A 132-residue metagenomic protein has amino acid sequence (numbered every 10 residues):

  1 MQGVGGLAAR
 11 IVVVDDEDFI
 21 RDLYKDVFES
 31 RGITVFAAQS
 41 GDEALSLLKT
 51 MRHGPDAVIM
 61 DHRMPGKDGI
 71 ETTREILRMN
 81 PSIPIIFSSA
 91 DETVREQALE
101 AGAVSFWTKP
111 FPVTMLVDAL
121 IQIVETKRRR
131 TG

Functional and structural regions predicted by a protein language model:
D22-S30: Charged docking surfaces used in two-component/phosphorelay signaling
G32-Q39, L47: Short hydrophobic/Thr-rich beta-strand motif most characteristic of the beta2 strand and flanking loop of CheY-like
S40-E43, D68-E71: Acidic catalytic/metal-coordinating carboxylates
D61: Active-site residues of response regulator receiver
M64: Receiver (REC) domain active-site loop signature in two-component systems and cognate sites in sensor histidine kinases
E71, D91-T108, M115: Alpha4 helix (beta4-alpha4-beta5 surface) of REC/receiver domains from two-component response regulators
I86-S88: Hydrophobic/aromatic residues positioned on beta-strands within the core alpha/beta folds
F111-Q122: C-terminal output helix
